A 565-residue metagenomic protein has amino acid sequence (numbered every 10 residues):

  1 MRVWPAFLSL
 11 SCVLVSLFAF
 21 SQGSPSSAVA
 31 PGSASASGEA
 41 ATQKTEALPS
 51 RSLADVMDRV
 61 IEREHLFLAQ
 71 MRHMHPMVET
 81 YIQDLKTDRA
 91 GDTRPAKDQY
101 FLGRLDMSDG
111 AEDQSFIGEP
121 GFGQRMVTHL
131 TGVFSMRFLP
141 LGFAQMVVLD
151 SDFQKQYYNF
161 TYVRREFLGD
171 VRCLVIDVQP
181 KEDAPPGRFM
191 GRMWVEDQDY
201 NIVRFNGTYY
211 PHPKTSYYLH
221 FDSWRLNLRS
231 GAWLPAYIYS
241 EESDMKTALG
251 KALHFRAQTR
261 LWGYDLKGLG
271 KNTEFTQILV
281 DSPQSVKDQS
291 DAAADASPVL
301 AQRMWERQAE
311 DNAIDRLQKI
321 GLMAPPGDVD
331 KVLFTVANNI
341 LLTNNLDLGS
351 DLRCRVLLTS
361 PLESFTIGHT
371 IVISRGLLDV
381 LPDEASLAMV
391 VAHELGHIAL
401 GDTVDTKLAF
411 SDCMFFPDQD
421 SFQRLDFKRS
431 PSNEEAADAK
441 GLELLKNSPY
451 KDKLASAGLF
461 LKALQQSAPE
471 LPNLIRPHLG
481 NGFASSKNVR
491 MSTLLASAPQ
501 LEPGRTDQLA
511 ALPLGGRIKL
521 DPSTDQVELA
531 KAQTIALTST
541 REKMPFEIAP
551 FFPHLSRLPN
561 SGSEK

Functional and structural regions predicted by a protein language model:
M1-P5: Positively charged n-region of N-terminal signal peptides that target proteins for export
L8-A19: Bacterial N-terminal signal peptides
G23-M190, Q198-N201, P211-L219, N227-A232 (+1 more regions): Structured extracytoplasmic
H75-E79, V175-Q179, R192-W194, L352-L357 (+5 more regions): Soluble periplasmic/extracytoplasmic beta-strand elements of cell-envelope proteins
F205, A236-I238: Beta-strand-dense domains in secreted/periplasmic systems and polymorphic toxin scaffolds
G270-T335, L342-E363, L378-V380, E384 (+1 more regions): C-terminal capping/extension segments of zinc metalloprotease domains
S374, G401, D405-S432: Substrate-binding clefts and substrate-entry loops adjacent to catalytic sites of polymer-processing enzymes acting on
L377, A385-S386, E394-S411, P449: Catalytic Zn2+-binding segment of zinc metalloproteases
